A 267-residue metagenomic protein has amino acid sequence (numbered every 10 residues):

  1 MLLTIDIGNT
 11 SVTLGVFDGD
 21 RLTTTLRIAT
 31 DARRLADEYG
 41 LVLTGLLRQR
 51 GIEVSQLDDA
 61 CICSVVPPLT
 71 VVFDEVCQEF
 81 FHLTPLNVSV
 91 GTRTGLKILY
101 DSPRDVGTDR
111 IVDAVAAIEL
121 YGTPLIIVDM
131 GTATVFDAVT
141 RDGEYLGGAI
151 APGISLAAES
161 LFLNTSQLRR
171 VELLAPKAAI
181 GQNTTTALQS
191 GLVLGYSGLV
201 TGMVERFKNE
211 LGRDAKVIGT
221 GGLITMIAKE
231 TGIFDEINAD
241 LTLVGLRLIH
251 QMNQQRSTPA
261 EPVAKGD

Functional and structural regions predicted by a protein language model:
L2-D6, C61, L125-D129, I218: Short glycine-aspartate micro-motif
L2-R48, G143-R170, L174-A178: Short glycine-rich, Thr/Ser-proximal phosphate-binding strand/loop in the N-terminal lobe of ATP-dependent enzymes
L2-T4, A157-D267: ATP-binding/phosphotransfer module of carbohydrate and carboxylate kinases, centering on a glycine-rich
I28-A32, Y100-R104, G232-F234: Short glycine-enriched, charge-decorated loop/helix-capping segments at active-site entrances that position
L43-D59, M203-D214: Phosphate/pyrophosphate-binding loops at sites that engage ATP/ADP/AMP, CoA/4′-phosphopantetheine, polyphosphate
L47-I52, L57-Q78: Phosphate-bearing ligand-interacting subdomains that bind or position ATP/ADP/UDP/GDP/NAD(P) or nucleotide-linked
V54-V65, T84-L86, G212-G222: Short glycine-rich phosphate-binding loop at a beta-alpha junction
E75, L83-N87, T92-N164, V193-V204 (+1 more regions): Phosphate-binding/catalytic loop of phosphoryl-transfer enzymes
